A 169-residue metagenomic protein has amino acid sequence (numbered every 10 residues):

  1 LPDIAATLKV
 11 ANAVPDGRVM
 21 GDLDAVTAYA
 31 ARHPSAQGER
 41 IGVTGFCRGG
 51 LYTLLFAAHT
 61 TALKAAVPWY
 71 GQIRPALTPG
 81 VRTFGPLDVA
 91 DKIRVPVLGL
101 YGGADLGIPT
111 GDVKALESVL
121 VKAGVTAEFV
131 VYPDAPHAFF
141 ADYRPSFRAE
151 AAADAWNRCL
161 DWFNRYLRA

Functional and structural regions predicted by a protein language model:
L1-A169: N-terminal cap/leader regions of alpha/beta-hydrolase-fold enzymes, predominantly small-molecule hydrolases
